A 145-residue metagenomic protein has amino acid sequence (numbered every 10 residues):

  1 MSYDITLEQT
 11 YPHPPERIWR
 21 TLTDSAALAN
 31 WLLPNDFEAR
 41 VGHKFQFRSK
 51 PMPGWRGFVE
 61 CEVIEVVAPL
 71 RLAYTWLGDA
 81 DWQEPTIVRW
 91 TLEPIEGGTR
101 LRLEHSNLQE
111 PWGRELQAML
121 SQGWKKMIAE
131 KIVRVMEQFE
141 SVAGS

Functional and structural regions predicted by a protein language model:
S2-D4, K44, P69-R71, E96-R100: A generic structural signal for beta-strand entry/edge sites
T6-L7, H13, R17, T23-F58 (+2 more regions): Short beta-edge strand/loop motif at the mouth of beta-sheet-based domains
Q9, L103-H105: Short, hydrophobic/aromatic-enriched beta-strand segments in well-ordered soluble domains
I18, L28, F45-F47, V63 (+4 more regions): Hydrophobic pocket/interface hotspot
T21-L22, V66: Conserved catalytic core of Hanks-type protein kinase domains
L22, L32, W76, M136: Short, flexible helix/strand-to-coil boundary loops that buttress conserved ligand/catalytic motifs in alpha/beta
L33-F37, P53-G97, S106-Q109: Hydrophobic-ligand binding "helix-grip"
N107-S145: A conserved amphipathic terminal alpha-helix motif
